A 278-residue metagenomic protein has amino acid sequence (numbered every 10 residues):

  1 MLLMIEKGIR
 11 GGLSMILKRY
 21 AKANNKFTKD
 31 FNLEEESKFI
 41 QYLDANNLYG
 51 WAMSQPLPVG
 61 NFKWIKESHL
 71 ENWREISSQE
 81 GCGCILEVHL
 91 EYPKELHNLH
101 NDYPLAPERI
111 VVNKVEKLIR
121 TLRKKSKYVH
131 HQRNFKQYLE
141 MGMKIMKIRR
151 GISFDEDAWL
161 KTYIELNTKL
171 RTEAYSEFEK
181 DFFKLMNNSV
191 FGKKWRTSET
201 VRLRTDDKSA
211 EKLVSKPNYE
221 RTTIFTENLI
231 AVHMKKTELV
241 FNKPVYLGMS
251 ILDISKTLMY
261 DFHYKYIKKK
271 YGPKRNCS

Functional and structural regions predicted by a protein language model:
M1-S278: Conserved acidic
